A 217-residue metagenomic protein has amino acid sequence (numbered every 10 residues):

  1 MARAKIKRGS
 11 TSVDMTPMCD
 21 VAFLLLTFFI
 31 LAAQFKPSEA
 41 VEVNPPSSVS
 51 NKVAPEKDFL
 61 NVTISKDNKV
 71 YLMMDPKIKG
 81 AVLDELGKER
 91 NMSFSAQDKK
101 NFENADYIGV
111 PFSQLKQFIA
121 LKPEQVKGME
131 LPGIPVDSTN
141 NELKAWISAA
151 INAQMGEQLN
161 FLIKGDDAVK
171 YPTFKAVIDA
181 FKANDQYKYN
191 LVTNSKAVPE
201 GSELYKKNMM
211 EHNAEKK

Functional and structural regions predicted by a protein language model:
M1, P17-M18, L26-T27, P45-S47 (+1 more regions): Short secondary-structure boundary micro-motifs
A2-R3, K66: GHKL (Bergerat-fold) ATPase N-terminal catalytic module, capturing the glycine-rich phosphate-binding loop and acidic
R3-A40: Hydrophobic single transmembrane helices highlighted by the model
K36-K217: Long, low-hydrophobicity, acidic/polar, solvent-exposed interaction domains
